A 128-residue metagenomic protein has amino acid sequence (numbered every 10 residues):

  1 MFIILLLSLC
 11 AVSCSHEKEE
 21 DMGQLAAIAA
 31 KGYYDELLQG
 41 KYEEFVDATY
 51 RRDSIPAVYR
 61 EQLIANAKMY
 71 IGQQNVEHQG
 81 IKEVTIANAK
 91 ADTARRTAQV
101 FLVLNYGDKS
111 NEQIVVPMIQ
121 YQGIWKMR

Functional and structural regions predicted by a protein language model:
M1-C14: Sec-dependent bacterial lipoprotein signal peptides
S13-Q39: Short, low-complexity N-terminal intrinsically disordered segments enriched in polar/charged residues
A27-I28, E43-T93: Short solvent-exposed beta->alpha transition segments
G40-Y42, G123: Loop/turn elements at helix/coil->beta-strand transitions in domains of secreted/extracellular proteins
E83-R128: Exposed beta-sheet edge and beta->alpha loop/turn motif
